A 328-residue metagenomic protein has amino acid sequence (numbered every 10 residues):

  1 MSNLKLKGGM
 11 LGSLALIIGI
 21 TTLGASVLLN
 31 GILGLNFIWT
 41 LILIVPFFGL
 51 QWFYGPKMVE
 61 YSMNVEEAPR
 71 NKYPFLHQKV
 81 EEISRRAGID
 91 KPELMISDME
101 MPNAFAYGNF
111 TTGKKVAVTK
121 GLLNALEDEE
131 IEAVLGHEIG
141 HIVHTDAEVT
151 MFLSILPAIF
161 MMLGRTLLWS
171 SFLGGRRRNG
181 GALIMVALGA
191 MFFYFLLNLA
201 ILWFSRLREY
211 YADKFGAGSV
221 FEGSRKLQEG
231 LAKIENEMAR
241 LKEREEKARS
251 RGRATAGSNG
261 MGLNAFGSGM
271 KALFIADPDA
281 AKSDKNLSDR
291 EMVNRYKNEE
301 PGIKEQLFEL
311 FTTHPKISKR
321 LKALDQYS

Functional and structural regions predicted by a protein language model:
M1-Y107, S154-R206, Y210, G218 (+6 more regions): Hydrophobic or amphipathic, alpha-helical segments that drive membrane association/targeting
I89-F110, A217-S328: Active-site-proximal gating segments in proteases and membrane effectors
S97, V118-L122, E138: A secondary-structure boundary/capping signal
A104-E127, T145: Active-site scaffold of zinc-dependent metalloenzymes
A117, E127-V143, E148: Short alpha-helix carrying the canonical HExxH Zn2+-binding catalytic motif
G121-L123, A158, K233, P278: Solvent-exposed coil/turn segments that connect beta secondary-structure elements in extracytoplasmic/periplasmic
I139-I155, E222-R225: Catalytic Zn2+-binding segment of zinc metalloproteases
